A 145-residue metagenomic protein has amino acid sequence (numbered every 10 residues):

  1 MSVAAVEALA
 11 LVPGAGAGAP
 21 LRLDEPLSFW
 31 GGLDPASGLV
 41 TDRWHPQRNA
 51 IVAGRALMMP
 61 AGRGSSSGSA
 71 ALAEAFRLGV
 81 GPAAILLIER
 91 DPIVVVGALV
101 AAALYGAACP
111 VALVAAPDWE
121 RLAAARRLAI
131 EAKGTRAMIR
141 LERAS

Functional and structural regions predicted by a protein language model:
M1-E7, E142-S145: Short, low-complexity, intrinsically disordered N-terminal peptides in bacterial proteins
A4-V12, L21-A132: Feature captures the catalytic cores and cofactor-binding loops of soluble hydro-lyases/lyases that act on carboxylate
A17: Internal active-site segments that recognize and position negatively charged phosphoryl groups and nucleotide moieties
K133-S145: Phosphate/diphosphate-binding glycine-rich loops and adjacent basic-rich segments that engage nucleotide
